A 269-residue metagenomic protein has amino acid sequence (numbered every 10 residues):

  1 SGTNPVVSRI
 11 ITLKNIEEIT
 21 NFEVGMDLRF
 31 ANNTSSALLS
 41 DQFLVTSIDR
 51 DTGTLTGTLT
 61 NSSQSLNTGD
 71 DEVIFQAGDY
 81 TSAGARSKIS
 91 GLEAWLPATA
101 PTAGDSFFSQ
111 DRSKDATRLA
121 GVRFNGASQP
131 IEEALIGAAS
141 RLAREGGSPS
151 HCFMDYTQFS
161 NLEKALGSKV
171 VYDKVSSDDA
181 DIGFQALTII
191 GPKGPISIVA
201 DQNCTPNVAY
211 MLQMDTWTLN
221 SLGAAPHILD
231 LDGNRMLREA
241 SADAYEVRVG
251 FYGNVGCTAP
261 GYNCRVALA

Functional and structural regions predicted by a protein language model:
S1-A269: Core alpha/beta structural scaffold of self-assembling particle/tube/pore-forming proteins
